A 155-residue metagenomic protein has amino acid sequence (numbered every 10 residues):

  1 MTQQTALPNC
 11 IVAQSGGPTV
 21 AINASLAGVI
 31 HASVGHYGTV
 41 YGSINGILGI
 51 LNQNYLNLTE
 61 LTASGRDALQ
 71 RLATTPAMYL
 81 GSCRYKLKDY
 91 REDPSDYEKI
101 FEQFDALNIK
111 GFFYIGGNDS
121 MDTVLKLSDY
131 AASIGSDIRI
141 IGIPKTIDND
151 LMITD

Functional and structural regions predicted by a protein language model:
T2-A6, I11, S33-V34, Q70-T74 (+2 more regions): Solvent-exposed alpha-helices and their adjacent loops that cap or buttress functional pockets in soluble metabolic
T2-L56: N-terminal phosphate-binding or glycine-rich loops at protein starts, especially the Walker A/P-loop of NTPases
T2-Q3, N54-K110, D119-S120, I143 (+2 more regions): Glycine-rich oxoanion-binding loops at beta->alpha junctions
A13-G16, I22, S43-G46, P76 (+4 more regions): Fold-independent oxyanion-binding glycine-rich loops and adjacent beta-strand/coil segments at enzyme active sites
I22-S25, L51-L56, R91-E92, T123-S128 (+1 more regions): Short acidic, glycine/serine/threonine-rich loops at helix termini
A24-V29, N118-I138: Short Gly/Thr/Asp-enriched flexible loops that form oxyanion-binding sites at enzyme active sites
V40-I44, S128-T154: Short, acidic/small-residue loops that bind anionic groups at enzyme active sites
S43-L48, N54-R66, S128-D129, I138: N-terminal glycine-rich phosphate/pyrophosphate-binding loops that anchor nucleotide-derived ligands and cofactors
